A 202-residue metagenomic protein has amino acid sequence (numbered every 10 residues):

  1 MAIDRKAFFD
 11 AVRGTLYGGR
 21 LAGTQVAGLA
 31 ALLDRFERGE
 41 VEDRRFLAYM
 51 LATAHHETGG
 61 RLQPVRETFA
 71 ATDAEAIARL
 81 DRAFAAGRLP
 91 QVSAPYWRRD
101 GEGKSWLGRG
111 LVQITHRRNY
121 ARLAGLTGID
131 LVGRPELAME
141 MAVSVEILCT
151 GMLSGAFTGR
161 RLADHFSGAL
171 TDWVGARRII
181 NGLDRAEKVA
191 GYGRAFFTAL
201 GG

Functional and structural regions predicted by a protein language model:
A2-T24, M50-M152, L170: Peptidoglycan-targeting cell-wall enzymes and recognition modules
R13-R44: An N-terminal domain-cap segment
D43-A52, L170-R177: Alpha-helical scaffolds flanking conserved acidic
H56-E67, F157-G159, R185-A190: Secretory-pathway/luminal and periplasmic proteins that interact with or process carbohydrate-rich
R160-T171: Acidic interhelical loop/turn segments
D172-R194: Active-site-adjacent mobile loop/cap segments within catalytic or ligand-binding domains
F196-G201: Short secondary-structure subsegments characteristic of cysteine-rich extracellular domains
